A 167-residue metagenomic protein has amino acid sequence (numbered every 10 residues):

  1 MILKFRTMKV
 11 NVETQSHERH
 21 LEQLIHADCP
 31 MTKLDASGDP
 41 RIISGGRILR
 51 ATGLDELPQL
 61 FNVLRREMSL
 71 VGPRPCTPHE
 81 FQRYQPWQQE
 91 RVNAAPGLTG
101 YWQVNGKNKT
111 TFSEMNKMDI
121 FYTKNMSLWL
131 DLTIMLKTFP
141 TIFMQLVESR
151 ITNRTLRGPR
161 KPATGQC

Functional and structural regions predicted by a protein language model:
M1-C167: Conserved small/aromatic sequence motifs within transmembrane helices
